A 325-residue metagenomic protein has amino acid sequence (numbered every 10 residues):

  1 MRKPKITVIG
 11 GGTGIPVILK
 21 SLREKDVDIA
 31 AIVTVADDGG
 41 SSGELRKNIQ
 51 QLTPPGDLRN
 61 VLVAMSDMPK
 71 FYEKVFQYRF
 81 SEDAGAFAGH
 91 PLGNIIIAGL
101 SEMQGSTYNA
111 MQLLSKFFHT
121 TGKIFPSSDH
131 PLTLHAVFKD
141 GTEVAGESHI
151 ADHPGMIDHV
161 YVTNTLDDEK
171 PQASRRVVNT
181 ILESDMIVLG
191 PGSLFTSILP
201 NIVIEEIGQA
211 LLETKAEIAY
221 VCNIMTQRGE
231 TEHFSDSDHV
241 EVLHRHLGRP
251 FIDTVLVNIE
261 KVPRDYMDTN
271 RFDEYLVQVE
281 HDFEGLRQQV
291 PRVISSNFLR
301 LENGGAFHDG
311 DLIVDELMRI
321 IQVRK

Functional and structural regions predicted by a protein language model:
M1-I6, K20-R23, D28-A31, H119 (+5 more regions): Non-transmembrane, aqueous-exposed alpha-helical and coiled segments at domain scale
M1-P55: Gly/lys/ser-thr-rich phosphate-binding loops in alpha/beta enzymes that coordinate phosphoanhydride or phosphate groups
V27, T214-I218, I252, V290-P291: A short helix->loop->beta-strand "cap" motif at the edges of active sites that frequently abuts
A30-A36, E217-I224, D253-V262: Short internal beta-strands
A36-M156, E316, V323: Electropositive, gly/pro-rich neighborhoods at or near active sites that engage anionic ligands
H130-F195: Active-site gating loop/helix substructures
N201-G208, F234-H239: Charged helix-capping and loop-helix junction motifs
H233-K325: C-terminal functional extensions of proteins
